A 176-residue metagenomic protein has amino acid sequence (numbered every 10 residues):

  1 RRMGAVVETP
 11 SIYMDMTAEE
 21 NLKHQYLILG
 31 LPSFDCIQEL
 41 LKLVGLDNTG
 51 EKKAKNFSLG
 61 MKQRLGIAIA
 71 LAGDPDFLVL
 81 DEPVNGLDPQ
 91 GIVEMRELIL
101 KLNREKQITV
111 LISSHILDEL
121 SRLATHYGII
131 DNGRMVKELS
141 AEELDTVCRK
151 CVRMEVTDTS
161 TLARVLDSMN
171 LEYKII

Functional and structural regions predicted by a protein language model:
R1-I112, L117-D131, M135-K137: ABC transporter nucleotide-binding domains
R134-T157: Conserved beta-strand-loop-alpha-helix hinge in the C-terminal portion of ABC ATPase nucleotide-binding domains
K150-I176: Short, charged/small-residue-rich alpha-helical element at the C-terminal edge of ABC transporter nucleotide-binding
